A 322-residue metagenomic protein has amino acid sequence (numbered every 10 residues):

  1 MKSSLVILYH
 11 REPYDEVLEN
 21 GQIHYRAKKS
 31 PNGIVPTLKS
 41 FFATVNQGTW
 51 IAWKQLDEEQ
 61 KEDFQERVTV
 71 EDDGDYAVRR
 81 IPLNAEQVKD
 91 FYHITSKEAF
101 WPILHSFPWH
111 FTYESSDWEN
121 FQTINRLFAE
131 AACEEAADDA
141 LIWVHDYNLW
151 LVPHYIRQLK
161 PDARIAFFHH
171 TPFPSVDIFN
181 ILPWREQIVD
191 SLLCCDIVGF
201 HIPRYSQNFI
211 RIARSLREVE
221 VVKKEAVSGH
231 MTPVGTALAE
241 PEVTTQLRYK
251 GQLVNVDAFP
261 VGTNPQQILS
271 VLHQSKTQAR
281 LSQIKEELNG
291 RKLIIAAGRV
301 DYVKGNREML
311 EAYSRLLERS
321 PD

Functional and structural regions predicted by a protein language model:
M1-D322: Catalytic cores of carbohydrate-active enzymes across secretory and cytosolic contexts
